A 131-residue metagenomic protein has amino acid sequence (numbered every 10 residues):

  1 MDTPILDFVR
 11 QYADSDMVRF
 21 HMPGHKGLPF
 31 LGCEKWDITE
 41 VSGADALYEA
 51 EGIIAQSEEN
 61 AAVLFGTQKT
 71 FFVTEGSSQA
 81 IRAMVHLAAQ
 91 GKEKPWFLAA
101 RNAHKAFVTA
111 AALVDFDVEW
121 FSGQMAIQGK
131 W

Functional and structural regions predicted by a protein language model:
M1-G52: N-terminal "arm"/small-domain region of PLP-dependent enzymes with the aminotransferase-like
A13-D16, F65, K92, V118: Structural signal for hydrophobic packing residues in well-ordered secondary-structure cores of soluble enzyme domains
M22, E59-V63, T109: Surface-exposed charge patches
E34-Q79, N102, G129-K130: Conserved N-terminal alpha-helix of the aminotransferase class I/II PLP-enzyme fold
K69-E93, K105-A110: Conserved beta-loop-alpha segment that forms the PLP phosphate-binding cup at the N-terminus of a helix
F71-F72, L98, V118-F121: Short hydrophobic alpha-helical runs that function as membrane-insertion/retention elements
A99-D117: Substrate-binding/gating loop at the entrance of the active-site cleft, primarily in PLP-dependent aminotransferase-like
F116-W131: PLP-dependent aminotransferase-class I/II
